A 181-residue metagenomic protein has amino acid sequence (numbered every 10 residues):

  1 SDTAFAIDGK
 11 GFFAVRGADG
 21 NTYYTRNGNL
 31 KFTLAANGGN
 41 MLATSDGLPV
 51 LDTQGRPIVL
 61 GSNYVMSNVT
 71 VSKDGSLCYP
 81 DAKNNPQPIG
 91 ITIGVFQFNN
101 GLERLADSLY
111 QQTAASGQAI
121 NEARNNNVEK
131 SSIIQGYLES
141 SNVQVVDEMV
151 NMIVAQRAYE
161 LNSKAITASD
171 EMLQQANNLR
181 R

Functional and structural regions predicted by a protein language model:
S1-R181: Amphipathic alpha-helical polymerization modules
